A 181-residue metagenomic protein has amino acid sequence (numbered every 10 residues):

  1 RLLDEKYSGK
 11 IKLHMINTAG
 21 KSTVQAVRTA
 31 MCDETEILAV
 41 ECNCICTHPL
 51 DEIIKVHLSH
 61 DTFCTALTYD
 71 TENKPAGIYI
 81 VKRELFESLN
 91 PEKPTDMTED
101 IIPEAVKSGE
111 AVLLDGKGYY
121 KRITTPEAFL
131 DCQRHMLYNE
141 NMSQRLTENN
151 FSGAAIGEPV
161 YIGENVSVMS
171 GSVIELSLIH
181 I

Functional and structural regions predicted by a protein language model:
R1-E52: Conserved N-terminal catalytic core of the sugar/cofactor nucleotidyltransferase
K12-H14, F63, E110-V112: Conserved beta-strand segments of alpha/beta enzyme cores
E34, D61-T62: Short, high-confidence coil segments that cap the C-terminus of an alpha-helix and link into the following beta-strand
E36-L38, I45-C46, L50-L58, T68-S143: Catalytic-core segments of class I nucleotidyltransferases/pyrophosphorylases that form NMP-activated intermediates
C64-T68, A155: Short, hydrophobic beta-strand segments that form beta-sheet elements in well-ordered domains
L137-P159: Long, charged amphipathic helices and adjacent flexible linkers at domain junctions
S152, G157-E158, G163-E164, M169-S170 (+1 more regions): Left-handed beta-helix
H180-I181: Conserved small/polar residues in nucleotide/adenosyl-binding loops
